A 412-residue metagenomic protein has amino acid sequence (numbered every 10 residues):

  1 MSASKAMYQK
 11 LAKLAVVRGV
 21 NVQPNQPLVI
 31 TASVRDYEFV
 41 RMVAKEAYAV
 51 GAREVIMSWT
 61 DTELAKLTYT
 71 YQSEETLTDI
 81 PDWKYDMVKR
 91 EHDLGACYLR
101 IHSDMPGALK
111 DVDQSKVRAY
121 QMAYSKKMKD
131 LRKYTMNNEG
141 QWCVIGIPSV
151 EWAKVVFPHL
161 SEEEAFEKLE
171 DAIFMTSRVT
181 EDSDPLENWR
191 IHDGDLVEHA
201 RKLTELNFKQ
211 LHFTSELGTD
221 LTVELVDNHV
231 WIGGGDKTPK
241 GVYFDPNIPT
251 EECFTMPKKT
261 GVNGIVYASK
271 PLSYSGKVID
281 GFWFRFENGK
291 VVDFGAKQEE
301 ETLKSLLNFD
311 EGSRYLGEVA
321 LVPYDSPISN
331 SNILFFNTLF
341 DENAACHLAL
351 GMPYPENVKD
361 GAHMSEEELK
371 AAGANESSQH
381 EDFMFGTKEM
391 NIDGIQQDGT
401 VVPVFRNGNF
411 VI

Functional and structural regions predicted by a protein language model:
M1-N263, T400, F410-I412: Active-site bordering "gate/hinge" segments that shape substrate access to catalytic or cofactor-binding pockets
K13, T204-L206, S275-K277, G312 (+2 more regions): Short solvent-exposed loop/turn micro-motifs enriched in small/polar/acidic residues
R35-D36, D104-P106, S149, G218 (+8 more regions): Short, glycine-/Ser/Thr-/acidic-enriched flexible segments
D111, V155-F157, V278, L306 (+3 more regions): Short conserved micro-motifs at the rims of enzyme active sites and ligand-binding pockets
C253-E311: Long, well-ordered mid-to-C-terminal structural blocks that present hydrophobic/aromatic surfaces
G261-N263, I279-G281, N288-V291, R314-E318 (+3 more regions): Active-site lining segments that contact anionic ligands and/or coordinate catalytic metals
V292-A362: Dual-mode signal for accessory low-complexity, basic/Gly-rich regions
E367-I412: Extended hydrophobic packing segments that form well-structured cores
